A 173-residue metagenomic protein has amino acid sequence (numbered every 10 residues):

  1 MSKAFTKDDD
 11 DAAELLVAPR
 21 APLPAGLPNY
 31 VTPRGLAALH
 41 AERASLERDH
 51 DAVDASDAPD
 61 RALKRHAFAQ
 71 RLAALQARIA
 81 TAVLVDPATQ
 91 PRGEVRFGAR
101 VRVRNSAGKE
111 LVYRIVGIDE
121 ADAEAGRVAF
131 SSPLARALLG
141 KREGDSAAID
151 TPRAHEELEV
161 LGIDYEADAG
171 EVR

Functional and structural regions predicted by a protein language model:
M1-R78, A167-R173: Helix-rich terminal scaffold detector
T81-Q90: Active-site phosphate-binding and catalytic loops of NTP-dependent enzymes
T89-A154: Non-DNA-binding regulatory cores of transcription-related proteins, predominantly C-terminal effector-binding
I115, V160-G162: Conserved hydrophobic positions within beta-strands
